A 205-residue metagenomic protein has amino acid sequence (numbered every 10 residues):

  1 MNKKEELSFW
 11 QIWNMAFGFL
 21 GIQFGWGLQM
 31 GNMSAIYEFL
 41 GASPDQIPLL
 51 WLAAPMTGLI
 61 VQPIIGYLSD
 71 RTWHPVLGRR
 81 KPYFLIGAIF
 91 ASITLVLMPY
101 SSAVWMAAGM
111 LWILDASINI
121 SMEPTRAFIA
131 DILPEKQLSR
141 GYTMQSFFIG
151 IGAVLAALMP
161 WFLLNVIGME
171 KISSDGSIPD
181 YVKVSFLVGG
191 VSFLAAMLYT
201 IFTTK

Functional and structural regions predicted by a protein language model:
N2-T57: Helix-loop boundary and gating motifs at the non-cytosolic
L20, G87, A91-S121: Hydrophobic core of transmembrane alpha-helices in multi-pass small-molecule transporters, especially MFS/SLC-type
I47-W73, I93, I151-A157: Central cavity-lining transmembrane alpha-helices of secondary-active solute carriers, predominantly the Major
T57-L59, S139-M169: Glycine-rich segments within core transmembrane alpha-helices of 12-TM secondary carriers
R71-G87: Cytoplasmic membrane-interface "Motif A"-like loop-to-helix N-cap segments of 12-TM Major Facilitator Superfamily
W112-F148: Cytoplasmic helix-loop-helix junction between adjacent transmembrane helices in 12-TM secondary transporters
P160, L164, G168, G190-K205: C-terminal membrane-cytosol helix-exit motif in multi-pass small-molecule transporters
